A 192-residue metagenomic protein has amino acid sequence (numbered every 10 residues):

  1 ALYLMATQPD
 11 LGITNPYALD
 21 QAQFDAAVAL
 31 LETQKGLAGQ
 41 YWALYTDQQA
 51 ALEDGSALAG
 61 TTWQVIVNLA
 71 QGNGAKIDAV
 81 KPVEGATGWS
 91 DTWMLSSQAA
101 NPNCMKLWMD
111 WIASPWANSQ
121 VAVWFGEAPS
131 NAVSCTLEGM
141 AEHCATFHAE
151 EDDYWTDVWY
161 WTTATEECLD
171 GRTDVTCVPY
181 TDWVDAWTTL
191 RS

Functional and structural regions predicted by a protein language model:
A1-P82: Ligand-binding pocket segment of bilobal, Venus flytrap-like solute-binding proteins
L2, V28-E32, Q49, E53 (+5 more regions): Non-transmembrane alpha-helical segments in soluble domains of secreted/periplasmic/extracellular proteins
L19-Q23, Q40-L44, T87, S96-A100 (+2 more regions): Extracytoplasmic/periplasmic, Sec-exported soluble proteins
G39-W42, Q120, S192: Residue-level signal for secondary-structure boundary elements
Q48-T61, A100-M105, A141-H148, T189-S192: Short flexible/disordered coil segments
A86-T87, S96-W161: Mature extracytoplasmic/periplasmic domains
S90-T92: Short, solvent-exposed beta-strand edge segments and adjacent coil->beta transition regions
T156-S192: Conserved C-terminal helix/tail region of periplasmic/extracytoplasmic solute-binding proteins
